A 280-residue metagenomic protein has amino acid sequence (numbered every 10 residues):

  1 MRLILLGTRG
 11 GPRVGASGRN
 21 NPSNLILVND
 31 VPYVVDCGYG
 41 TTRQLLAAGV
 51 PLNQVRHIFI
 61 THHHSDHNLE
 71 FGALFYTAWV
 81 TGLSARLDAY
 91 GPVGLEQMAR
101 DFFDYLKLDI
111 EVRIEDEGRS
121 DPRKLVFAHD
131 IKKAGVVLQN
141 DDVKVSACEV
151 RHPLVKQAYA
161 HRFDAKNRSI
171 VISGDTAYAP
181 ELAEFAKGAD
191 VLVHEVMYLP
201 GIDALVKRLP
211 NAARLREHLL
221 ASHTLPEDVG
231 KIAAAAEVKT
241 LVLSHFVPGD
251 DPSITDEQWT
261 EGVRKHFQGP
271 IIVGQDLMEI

Functional and structural regions predicted by a protein language model:
M1-A177, L182-E184, T255-E279: Binuclear metal-dependent hydrolase catalytic cores
A160, S169-V171, A177-D276: Cap/insert and terminal regions of metallo-dependent hydrolase folds
